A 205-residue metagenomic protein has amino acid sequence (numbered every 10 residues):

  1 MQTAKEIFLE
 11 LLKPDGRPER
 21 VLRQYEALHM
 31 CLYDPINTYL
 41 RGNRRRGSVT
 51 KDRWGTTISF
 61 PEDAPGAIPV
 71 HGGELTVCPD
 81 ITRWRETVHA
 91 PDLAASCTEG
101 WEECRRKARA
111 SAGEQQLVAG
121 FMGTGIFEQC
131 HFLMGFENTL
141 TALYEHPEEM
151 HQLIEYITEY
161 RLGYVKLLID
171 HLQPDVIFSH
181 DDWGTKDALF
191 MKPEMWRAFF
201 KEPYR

Functional and structural regions predicted by a protein language model:
M1-Q24, K51, F60, R85-R205: Active-site loop segments of alpha/beta catalytic cores
E26-M30: Short, polar loop motifs at secondary-structure junctions
C31-R105: Helix-coil boundary/capping segments in enzymes
